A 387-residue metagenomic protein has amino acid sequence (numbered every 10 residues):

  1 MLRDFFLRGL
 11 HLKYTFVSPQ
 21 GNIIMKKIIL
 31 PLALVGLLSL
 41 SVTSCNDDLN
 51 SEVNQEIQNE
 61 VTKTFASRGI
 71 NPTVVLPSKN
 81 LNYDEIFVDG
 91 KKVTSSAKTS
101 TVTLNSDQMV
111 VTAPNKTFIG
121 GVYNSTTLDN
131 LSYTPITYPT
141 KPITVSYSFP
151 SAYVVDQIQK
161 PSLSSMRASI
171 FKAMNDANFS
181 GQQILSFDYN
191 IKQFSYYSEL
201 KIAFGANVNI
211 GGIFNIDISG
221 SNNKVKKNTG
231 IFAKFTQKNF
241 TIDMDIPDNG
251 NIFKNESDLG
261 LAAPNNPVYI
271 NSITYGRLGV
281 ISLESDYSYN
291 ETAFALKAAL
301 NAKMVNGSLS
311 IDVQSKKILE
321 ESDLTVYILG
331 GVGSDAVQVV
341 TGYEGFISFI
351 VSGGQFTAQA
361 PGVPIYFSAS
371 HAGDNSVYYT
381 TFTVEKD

Functional and structural regions predicted by a protein language model:
M1-Q20, M25-R68: Bacterial Sec-dependent N-terminal signal peptides
N54-D387: Membrane-permeabilization and membrane-interfacing ectodomains
